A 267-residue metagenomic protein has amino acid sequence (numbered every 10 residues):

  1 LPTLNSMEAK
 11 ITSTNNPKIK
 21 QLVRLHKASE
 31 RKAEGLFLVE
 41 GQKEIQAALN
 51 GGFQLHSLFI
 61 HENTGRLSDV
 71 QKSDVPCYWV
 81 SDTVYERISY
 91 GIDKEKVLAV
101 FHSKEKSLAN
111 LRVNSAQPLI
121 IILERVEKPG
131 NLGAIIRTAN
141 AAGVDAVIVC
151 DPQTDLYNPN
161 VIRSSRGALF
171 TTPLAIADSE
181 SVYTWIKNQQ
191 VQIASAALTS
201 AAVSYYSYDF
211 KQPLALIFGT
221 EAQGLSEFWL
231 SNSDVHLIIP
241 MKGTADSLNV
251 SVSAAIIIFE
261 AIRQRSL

Functional and structural regions predicted by a protein language model:
M7-T64, Q153-T154: Boundary-proximal intrinsically disordered activation/regulatory segments immediately upstream of a helical core
K10-S13, Y78-S81, T172-V182: Short acidic-hydrophobic, aromatic-tinged amphipathic segments that line or gate anion-handling sites
G41, E127-I135, L248-S253: Amphipathic alpha-helical repeat scaffolds
N50, L108-V203: RNA substrate-binding interface of SAM-dependent RNA methyltransferases
C77-F101: Glycine/small-residue-rich loop that forms an oxyanion/phosphate-binding "nest" at active or ligand-binding sites
V80-S81, E124, C150-D151, P173 (+1 more regions): Short beta->alpha connector loops at strand-helix junctions that form conserved, small/polar/Pro-enriched
A99, T138-A142, L156, N160-A168 (+1 more regions): Structured adenosyl-cofactor binding patch, chiefly the S-adenosyl-L-methionine
S195-A245: Active-site/ligand-binding-proximal alpha/beta "capping" segment
